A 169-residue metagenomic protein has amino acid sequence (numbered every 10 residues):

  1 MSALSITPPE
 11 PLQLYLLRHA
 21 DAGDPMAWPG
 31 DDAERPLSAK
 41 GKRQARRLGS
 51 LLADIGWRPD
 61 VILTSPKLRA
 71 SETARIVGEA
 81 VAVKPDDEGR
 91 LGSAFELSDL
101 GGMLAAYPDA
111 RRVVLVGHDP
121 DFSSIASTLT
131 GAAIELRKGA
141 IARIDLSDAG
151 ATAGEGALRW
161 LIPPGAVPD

Functional and structural regions predicted by a protein language model:
S2-G89, A94-F95, A133-L136: Active-site-proximal alpha-helix that buttresses catalytic centers in soluble enzyme cores
L14, R112-V114, I141: Residue-level preference for the first positions of well-ordered beta-strands
W57-P59, D109-R112: Short, high-confidence coil segments that cap the C-terminus of an alpha-helix and link into the following beta-strand
T73-V77, L100, I125-A126: Hydrophobic packing residues within well-ordered alpha-helices of enzyme cores
G92-A106: Short phosphate-binding loop-to-helix
R111-T128: A glycine-rich beta-strand to alpha-helix segment that forms a phosphate/ribose-binding loop at ligand/cofactor sites
G131-A157, L161-V167: Domain-level recognition of soluble alpha/beta enzyme cores, biased toward histidine phosphatases/phosphomutases
